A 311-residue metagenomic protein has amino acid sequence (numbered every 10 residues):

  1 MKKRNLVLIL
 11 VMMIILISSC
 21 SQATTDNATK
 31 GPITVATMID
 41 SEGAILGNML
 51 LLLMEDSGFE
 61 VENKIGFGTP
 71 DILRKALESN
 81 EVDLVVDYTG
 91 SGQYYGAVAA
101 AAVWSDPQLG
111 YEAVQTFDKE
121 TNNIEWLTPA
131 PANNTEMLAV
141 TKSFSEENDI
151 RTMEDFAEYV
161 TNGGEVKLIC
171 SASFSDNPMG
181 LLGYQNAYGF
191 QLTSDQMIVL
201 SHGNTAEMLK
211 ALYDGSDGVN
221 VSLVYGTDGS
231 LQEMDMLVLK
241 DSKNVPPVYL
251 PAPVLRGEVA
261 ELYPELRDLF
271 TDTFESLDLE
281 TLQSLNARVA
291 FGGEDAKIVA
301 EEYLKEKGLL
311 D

Functional and structural regions predicted by a protein language model:
I15-S19: C-terminal motif of bacterial Sec signal peptides marking the signal peptidase cleavage site
C20-A28: Bacterial lipoprotein signal-peptidase II cleavage site
A28-E42, L50, F59-G66, G164-C170: Short, well-ordered beta-strand elements
T69-A101, E112-Q115, A206-A211, G226-D235: Pocket-flanking alpha-helical
D83, N162-D241: Ligand-binding pocket segment of bilobal, Venus flytrap-like solute-binding proteins
G96-L127, Q191, S230-K243: Ligand-binding "clamshell"
Q108-K167, E275-L279: A conserved helix-loop-strand patch within extracytoplasmic ligand-binding domains of the periplasmic binding
T135-E146, Y249-Y263: A bilobed periplasmic-binding-protein/Venus flytrap-type ligand-binding module shared by bacterial periplasmic
